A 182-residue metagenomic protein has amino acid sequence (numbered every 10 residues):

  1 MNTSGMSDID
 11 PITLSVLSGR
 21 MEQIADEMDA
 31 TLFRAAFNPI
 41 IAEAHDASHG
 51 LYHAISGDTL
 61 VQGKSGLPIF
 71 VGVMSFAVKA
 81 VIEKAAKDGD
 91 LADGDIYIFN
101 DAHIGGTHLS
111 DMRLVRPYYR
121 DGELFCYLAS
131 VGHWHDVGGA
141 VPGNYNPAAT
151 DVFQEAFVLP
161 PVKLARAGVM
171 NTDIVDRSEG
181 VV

Functional and structural regions predicted by a protein language model:
T3-V78, G180: Long, charge-dense accessory insertions within large macromolecular proteins
I12, S65-G72, A85, G105-S110 (+1 more regions): Alpha-helix capping and helix-loop boundary segments enriched in small/acidic/polar residues
A25, P68-D101: A charged amphipathic helix-loop-strand protein-protein interaction module that recurs in cytosolic assemblies
A35-P39, S48, A86-K87, A102-G105 (+1 more regions): Generic recognition of flexible, low-complexity loop/linker segments
I41-A44, D88-L91, T107-L109, D121 (+3 more regions): Solvent-exposed alpha-helices and their adjacent loops that cap or buttress functional pockets in soluble metabolic
T59-L60, P68-F70, I104-H108, W134-G138 (+1 more regions): Flexible loop/turn segments at secondary-structure boundaries
D95-D136, T150: Sensory/regulatory domains in signal-transduction proteins
D121-V182: Mobile "lid/hinge" segments at catalytic clefts and subdomain interfaces of large enzymes
